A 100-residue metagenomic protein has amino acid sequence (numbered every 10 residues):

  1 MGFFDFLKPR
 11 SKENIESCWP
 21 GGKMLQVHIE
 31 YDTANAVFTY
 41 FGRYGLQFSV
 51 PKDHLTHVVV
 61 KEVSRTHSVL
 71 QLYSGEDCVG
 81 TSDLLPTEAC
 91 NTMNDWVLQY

Functional and structural regions predicted by a protein language model:
M1-Y44: Positively charged, hydrophobic/aromatic-enriched amphipathic segments
F3, L7-P20, H54-Y100: Acidic, Ser/Thr- and proline-rich intrinsically disordered linker/docking segments of eukaryotic scaffolds
H28-R65, E76: Phosphoinositide-binding peripheral membrane targeting modules
